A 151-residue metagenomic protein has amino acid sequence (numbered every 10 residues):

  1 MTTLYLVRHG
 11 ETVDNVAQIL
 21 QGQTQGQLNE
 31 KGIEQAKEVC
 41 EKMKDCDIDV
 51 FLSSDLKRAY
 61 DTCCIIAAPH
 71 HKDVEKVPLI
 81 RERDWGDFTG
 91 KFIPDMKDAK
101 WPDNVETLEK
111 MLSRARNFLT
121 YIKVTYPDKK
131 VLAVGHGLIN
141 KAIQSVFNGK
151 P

Functional and structural regions predicted by a protein language model:
T2, V7, E11-H70, A99: Active-site-proximal alpha-helix that buttresses catalytic centers in soluble enzyme cores
E11, K57, I80-R81, L138: Catalytic metal-binding/acid-base residues of hydrolase active sites
V16-I19, G86-G90, S145-V146: Short aromatic-enriched loop/helix-cap "lid" or pocket-rim segments at secondary-structure transitions that line
A36, C40, A115-L119, G137: Short amphipathic alpha-helical/adjacent loop interface patches that line ligand and macromolecule-binding sites
S53-S54, S113, V134-G135: Short beta-strand scaffold positions
Y60, A68, L119-P151: Active-site-adjacent alpha-helix immediately C-terminal to a catalytic or transition-state-stabilizing loop
A68-N117: Phosphate-handling substructures
